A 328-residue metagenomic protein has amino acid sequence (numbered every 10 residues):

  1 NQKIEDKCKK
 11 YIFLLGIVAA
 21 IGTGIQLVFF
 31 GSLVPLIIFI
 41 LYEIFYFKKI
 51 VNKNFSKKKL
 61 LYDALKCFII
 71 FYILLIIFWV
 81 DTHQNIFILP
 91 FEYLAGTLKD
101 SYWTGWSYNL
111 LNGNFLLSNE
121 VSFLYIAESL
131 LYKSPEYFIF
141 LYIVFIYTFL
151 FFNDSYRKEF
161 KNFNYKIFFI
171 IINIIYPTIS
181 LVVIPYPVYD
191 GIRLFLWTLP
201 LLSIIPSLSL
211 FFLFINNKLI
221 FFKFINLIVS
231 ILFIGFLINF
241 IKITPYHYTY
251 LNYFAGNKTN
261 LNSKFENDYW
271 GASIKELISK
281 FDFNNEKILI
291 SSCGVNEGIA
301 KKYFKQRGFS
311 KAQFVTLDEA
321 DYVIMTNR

Functional and structural regions predicted by a protein language model:
N1, G22-L27, G31-V34, K133-L141 (+1 more regions): Hydrophobic/aromatic-rich transmembrane helices and adjacent perimembrane loops
Q2-A20: Short hydrophobic alpha-helices at membrane interfaces in multi-pass membrane enzymes
S32, I37-I170, Y176-P177, V183-P187 (+1 more regions): Transmembrane-lumen/periplasm boundary regions of multi-pass, lipid-linked membrane glycan transferases
I44-N54, L202-L227: Cytosolic-side transmembrane helix boundary signature
T82, L202, G294-I299, R328: Short, solvent-exposed loop/turn segments at secondary-structure junctions
F163, D282-K287, V315-A320: Flexible, charged surface loops at secondary-structure boundaries
E266-F304: Short periplasmic/luminal acceptor-recognition loop of GT-C membrane glycosyltransferases, typified by
I299-R328: Periplasmic/luminal catalytic loop of GT-C fold multi-pass membrane glycosyltransferases that transfer sugars from
